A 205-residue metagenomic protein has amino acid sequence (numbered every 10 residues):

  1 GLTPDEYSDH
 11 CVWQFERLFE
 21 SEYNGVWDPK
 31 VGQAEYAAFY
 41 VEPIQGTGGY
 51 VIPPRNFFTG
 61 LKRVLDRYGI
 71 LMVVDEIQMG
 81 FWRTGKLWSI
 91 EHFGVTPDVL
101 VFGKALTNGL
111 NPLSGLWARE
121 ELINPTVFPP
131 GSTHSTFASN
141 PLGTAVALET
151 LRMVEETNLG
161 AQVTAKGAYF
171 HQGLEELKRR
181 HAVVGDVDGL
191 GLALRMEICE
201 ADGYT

Functional and structural regions predicted by a protein language model:
G1-T205: Conserved N-terminal phosphate-binding loop of PLP-dependent enzymes in the Aspartate aminotransferase
